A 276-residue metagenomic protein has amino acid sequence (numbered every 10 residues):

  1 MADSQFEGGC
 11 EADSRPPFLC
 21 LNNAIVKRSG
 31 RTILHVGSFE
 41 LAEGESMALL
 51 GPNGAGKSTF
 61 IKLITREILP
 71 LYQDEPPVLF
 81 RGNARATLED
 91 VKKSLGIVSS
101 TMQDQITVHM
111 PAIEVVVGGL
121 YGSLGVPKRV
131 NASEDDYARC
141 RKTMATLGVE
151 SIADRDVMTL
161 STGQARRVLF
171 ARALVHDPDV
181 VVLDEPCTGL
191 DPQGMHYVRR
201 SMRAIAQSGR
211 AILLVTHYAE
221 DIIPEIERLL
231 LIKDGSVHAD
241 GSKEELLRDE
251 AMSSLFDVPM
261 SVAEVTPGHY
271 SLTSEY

Functional and structural regions predicted by a protein language model:
V117, A132-I152: Conserved ABC ATPase "signature" region
N131, D156-L160: Conserved ABC ATPase signature
D177: Conserved catalytic motifs of ABC-family nucleotide-binding domains
V181-D184: Catalytic Walker B motif of ABC-type/P-loop ATPase nucleotide-binding domains
T216-H217: H-loop/switch region of ABC-family ATPase nucleotide-binding domains
S253-Y276: ABC ATPase nucleotide-binding domains
